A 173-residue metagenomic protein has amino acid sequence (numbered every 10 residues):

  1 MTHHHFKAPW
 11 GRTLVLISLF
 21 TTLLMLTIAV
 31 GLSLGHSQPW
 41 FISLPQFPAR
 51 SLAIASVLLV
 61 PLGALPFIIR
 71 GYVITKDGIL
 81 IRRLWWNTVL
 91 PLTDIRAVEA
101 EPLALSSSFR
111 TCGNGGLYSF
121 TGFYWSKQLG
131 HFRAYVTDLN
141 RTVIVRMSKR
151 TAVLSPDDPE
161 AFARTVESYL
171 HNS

Functional and structural regions predicted by a protein language model:
M1-Q46, I144-T151, A161-R164, S173: N-terminal membrane-targeting/pre-transmembrane regions
T2, K7, R82-T151: Non-transmembrane, membrane-adjacent beta-strand/coil modules in membrane-associated proteins and peripheral
G35-Q38, L52-S56, I69-Y72, Y118-S119 (+1 more regions): Short amphipathic alpha-helical segments, especially helix-boundary/capping motifs
S43-L58: Loop-to-helix transition at the N-terminal end of transmembrane alpha-helices
A55-E99: Conserved beta-hairpin
V98, T165-N172: Conserved short hydrophobic interaction patches
